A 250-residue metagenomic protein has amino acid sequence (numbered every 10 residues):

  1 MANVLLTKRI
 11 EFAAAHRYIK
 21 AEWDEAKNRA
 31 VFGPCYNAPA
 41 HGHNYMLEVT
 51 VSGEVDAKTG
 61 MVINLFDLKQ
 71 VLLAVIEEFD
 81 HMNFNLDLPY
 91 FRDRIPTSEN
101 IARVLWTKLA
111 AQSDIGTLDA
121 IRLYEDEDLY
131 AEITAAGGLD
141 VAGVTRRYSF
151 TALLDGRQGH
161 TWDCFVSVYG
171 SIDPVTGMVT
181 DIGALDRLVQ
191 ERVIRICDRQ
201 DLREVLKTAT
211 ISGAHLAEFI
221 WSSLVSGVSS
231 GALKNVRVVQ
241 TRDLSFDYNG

Functional and structural regions predicted by a protein language model:
M1-G250: Charge-rich, low-complexity N-terminal segments
